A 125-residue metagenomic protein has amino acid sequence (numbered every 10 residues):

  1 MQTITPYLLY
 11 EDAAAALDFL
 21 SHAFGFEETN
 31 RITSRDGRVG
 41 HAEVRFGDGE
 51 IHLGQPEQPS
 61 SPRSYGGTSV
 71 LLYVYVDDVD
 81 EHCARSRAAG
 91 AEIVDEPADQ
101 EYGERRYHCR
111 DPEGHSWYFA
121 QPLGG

Functional and structural regions predicted by a protein language model:
M1-L8, L17-R110, A120-G125: Vicinal oxygen chelate
E11-D12: Conserved beta-strand-loop-alpha-helix junction that forms the acyl-donor binding cleft
E113: C-terminal catalytic core of tyrosine-transesterase DNA break-rejoin enzymes
